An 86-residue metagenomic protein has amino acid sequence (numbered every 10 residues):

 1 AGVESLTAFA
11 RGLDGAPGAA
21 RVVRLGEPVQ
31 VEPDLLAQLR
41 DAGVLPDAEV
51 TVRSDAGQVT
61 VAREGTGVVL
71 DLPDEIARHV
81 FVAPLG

Functional and structural regions predicted by a protein language model:
A1-E75: Mid-protein regulatory/catalytic core that forms ligand/cofactor-binding pockets and protein-protein interaction
I76-G86: Short, charged, intrinsically disordered terminal tails
